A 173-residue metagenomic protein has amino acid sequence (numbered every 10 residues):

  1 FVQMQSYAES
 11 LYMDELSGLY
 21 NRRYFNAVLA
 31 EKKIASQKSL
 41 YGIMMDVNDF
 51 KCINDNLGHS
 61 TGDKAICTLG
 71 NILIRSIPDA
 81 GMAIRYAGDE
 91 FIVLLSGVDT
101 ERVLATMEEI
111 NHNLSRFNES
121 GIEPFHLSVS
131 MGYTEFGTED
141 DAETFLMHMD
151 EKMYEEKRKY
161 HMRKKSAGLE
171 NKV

Functional and structural regions predicted by a protein language model:
F1-S6, V173: Regulatory sensory/coupling modules that transmit signals to nucleotide-handling catalytic cores
Y7-A27, M45-H59, C67: Conserved nucleotide-binding and Mg2+-coordinating catalytic segments in signaling enzymes
A8-E9, R22-S39, G70-P78: Short regulatory alpha-helical coupling segments that immediately precede and/or link into cyclic nucleotide signaling
T61-M82, E90: Active-site-proximal alpha-helical element of nucleotidyl cyclase-like catalytic domains and analogous helices
A65, I92-I110: Short helix/loop segment flanking the catalytic signature motif in cyclic-nucleotide metabolism enzymes
I72-I74, I84, D89-D99, G132-E135: Short beta-strand->loop micro-motif that forms the acidic, two-metal-ion catalytic signature in nucleotide-processing
M82-R85, F125: A short pre-motif secondary-structure segment
L104-N111, S115, G121, T134-V173: Catalytic-core segments of nucleotide cyclases and related cyclic-nucleotide turnover enzymes
